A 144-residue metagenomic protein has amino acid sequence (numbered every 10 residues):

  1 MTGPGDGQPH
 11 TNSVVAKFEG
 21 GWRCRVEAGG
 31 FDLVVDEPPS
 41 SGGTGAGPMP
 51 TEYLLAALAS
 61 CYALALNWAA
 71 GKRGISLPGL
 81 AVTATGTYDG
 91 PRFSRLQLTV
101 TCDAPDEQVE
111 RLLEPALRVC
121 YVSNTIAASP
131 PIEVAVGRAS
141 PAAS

Functional and structural regions predicted by a protein language model:
M1-A56, L64-S144: Extended beta-strand/beta-hairpin segments
